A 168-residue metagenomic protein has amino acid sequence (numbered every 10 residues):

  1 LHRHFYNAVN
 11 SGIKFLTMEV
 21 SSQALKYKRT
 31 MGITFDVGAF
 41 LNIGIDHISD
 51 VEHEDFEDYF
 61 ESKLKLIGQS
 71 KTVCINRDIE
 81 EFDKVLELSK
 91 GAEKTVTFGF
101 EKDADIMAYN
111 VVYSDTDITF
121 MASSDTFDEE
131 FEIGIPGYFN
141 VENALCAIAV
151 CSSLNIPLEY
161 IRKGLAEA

Functional and structural regions predicted by a protein language model:
L1-S21, K28: Conserved nucleotide-sensing/catalytic segment adjacent to the nucleotide-binding pocket in NTP-handling enzymes
S11-I13, T17, A39-A168: Acidic, Mg2+-coordinating active-site environments of NTP-dependent enzymes
Q23-K26, M107: Glycine-rich, charged/polar anion/phosphate-binding loops that engage phosphate groups from diverse ligands
L25-V37: ATP-dependent NMP and nucleoside kinases share a basic, alpha-helical "lid"
